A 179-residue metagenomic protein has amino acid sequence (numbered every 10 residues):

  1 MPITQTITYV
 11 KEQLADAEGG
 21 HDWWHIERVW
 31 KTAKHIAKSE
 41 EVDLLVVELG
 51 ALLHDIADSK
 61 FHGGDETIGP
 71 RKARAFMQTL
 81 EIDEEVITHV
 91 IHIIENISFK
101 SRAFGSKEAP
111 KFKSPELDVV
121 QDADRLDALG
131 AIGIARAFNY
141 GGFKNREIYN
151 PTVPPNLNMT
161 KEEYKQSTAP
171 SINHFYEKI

Functional and structural regions predicted by a protein language model:
I3, I26, E66, I87-V90 (+2 more regions): Hydrophobic packing residues in well-ordered alpha-helices of helical domains and bundles
I3, I7, W30, P70-R74 (+2 more regions): An amphipathic alpha-helix signature
T4, Q13-D16, S39, H62-T88 (+2 more regions): Acidic catalytic motifs of isoprenoid enzymes
L14-E40, L53, R102-G105, A109-I179: Divalent metal-dependent phosphate-bond-processing catalytic cores, especially two-metal-ion Mg2+/Mn2+ enzymes that act
A17-V47, S59, I68, K72-L80: Alpha-helical phosphate/pyrophosphate-handling elements in metalloenzyme active cores
E41-A51, E85-I93, K113-V120: Alpha-helical scaffolds flanking conserved acidic
L44-F61, G69, I91-K100: His-Asp-centered metal-binding catalytic motifs of divalent-metal-dependent phosphohydrolases/nucleases
